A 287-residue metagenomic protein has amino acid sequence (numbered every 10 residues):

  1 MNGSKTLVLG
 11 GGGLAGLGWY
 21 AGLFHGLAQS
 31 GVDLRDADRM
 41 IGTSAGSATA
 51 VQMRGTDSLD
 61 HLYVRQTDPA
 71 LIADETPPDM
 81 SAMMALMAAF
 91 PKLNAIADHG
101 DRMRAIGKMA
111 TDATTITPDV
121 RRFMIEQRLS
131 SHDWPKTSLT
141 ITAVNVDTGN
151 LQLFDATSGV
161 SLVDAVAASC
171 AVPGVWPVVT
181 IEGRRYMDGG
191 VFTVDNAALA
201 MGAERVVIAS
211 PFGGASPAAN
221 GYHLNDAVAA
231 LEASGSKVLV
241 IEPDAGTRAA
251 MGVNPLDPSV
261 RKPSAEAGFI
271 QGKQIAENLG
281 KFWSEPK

Functional and structural regions predicted by a protein language model:
M1-T43, A48-K287: Patatin-like phospholipase
